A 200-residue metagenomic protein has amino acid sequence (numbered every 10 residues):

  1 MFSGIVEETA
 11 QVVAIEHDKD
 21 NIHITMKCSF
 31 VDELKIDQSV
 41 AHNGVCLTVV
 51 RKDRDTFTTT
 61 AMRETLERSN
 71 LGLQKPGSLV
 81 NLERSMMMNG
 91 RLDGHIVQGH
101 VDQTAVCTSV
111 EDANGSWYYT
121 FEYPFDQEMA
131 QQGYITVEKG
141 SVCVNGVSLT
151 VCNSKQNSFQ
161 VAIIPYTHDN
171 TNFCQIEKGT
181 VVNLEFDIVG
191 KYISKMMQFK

Functional and structural regions predicted by a protein language model:
M1-K200: Conserved loop->alpha-helix
